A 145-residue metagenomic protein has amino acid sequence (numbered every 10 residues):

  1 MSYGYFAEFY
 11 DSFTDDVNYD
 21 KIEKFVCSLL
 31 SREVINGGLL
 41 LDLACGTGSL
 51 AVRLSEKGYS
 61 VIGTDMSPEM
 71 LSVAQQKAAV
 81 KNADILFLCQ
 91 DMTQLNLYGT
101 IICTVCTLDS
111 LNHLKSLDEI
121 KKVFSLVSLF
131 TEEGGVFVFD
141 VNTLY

Functional and structural regions predicted by a protein language model:
M1-N36: Conserved class I S-adenosyl-L-methionine
L40, T104: Receiver (REC) domain switch-region micro-motif
L41, G48-Q94: Class I SAM-dependent methyltransferase SAM/SAH-binding core
N96-C103: A short acidic, Gly/Pro-enriched loop at the edge of an enzyme's catalytic core that lines a small-molecule cofactor
T107-D109: Residues lining the SAM
N112-L114: A short His-aromatic
K121-E133: A short glycine-rich, Lys/Arg-flanked "PGG" loop and its adjoining helix->strand segment in the class I
G134-V141: Conserved beta-strand signature within the Rossmann-like core of class I S-adenosyl-L-methionine
